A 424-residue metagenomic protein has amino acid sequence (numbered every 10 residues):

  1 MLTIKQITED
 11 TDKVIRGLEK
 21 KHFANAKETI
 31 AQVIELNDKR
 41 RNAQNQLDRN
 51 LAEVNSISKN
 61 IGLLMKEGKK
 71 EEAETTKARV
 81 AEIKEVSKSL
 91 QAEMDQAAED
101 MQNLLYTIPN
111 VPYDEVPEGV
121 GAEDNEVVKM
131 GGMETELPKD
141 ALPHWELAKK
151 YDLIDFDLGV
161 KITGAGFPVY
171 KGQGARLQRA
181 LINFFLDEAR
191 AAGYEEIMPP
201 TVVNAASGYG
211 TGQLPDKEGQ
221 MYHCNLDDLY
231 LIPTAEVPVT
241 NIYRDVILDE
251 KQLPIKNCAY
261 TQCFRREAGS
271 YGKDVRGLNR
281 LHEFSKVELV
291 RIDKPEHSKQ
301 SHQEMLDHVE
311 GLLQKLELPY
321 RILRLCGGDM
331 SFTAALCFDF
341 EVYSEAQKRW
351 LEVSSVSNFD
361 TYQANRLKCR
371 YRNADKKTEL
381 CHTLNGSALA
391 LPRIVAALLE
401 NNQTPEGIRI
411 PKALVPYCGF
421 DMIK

Functional and structural regions predicted by a protein language model:
M1-T135, L153, D157: N-terminal alpha-helical targeting/anchoring segments
K27, M130-K424: TRNA-recognition modules of translation machinery and tRNA-sensing kinases, especially anticodon-binding
